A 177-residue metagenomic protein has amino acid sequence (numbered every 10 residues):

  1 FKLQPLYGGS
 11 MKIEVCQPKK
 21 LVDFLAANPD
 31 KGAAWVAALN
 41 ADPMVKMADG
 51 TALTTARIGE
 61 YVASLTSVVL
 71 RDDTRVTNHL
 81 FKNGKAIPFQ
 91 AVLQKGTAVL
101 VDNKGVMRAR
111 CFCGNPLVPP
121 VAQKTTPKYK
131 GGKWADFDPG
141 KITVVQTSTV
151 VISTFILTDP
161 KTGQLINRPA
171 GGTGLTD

Functional and structural regions predicted by a protein language model:
F1-N83, K130-D136, G174-T176: A domain-level signal for the mature, folded cores of soluble proteins
S64-M107, F112-C113: Exposed beta-strand-loop-beta-strand "reactive/processing" segments of non-cytosolic proteins
R108-G174: A recognition module on extended beta-rich or small alphabeta surfaces enriched in W/G with H and D/E
